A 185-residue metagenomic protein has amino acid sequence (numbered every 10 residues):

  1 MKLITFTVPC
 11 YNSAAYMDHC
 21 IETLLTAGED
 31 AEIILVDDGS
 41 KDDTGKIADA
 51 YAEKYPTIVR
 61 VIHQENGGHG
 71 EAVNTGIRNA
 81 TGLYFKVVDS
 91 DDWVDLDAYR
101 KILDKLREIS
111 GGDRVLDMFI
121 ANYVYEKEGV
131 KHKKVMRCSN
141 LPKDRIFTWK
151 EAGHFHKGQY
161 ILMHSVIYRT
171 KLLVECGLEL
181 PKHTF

Functional and structural regions predicted by a protein language model:
N12-T26: Short, well-formed alpha-helical segments that are part of the catalytic scaffolds of diverse glycosyltransferases
T23, D37-K46, G67-G68: A conserved acidic beta->alpha catalytic loop
A31-G39, R60-E65, D89-S90: Short beta-strand/loop segment that forms part of the nucleotide-sugar
D43, D92-K105: Acidic donor-binding/catalytic loop of UDP-sugar-dependent glycosyltransferases, especially processive GT2
Q64-A80: Glycine-rich, basic loop-to-helix element that forms the pyrophosphate-binding segment of sugar-nucleotide handling
F85: Short aromatic/hydrophobic "clamp" motif used to bind/position activated sugar donors
R100-K134: Conserved donor NDP-sugar-binding/catalytic core segment of glycosyltransferases
W149-F185: Conserved nucleotide-sugar donor-binding catalytic segment
